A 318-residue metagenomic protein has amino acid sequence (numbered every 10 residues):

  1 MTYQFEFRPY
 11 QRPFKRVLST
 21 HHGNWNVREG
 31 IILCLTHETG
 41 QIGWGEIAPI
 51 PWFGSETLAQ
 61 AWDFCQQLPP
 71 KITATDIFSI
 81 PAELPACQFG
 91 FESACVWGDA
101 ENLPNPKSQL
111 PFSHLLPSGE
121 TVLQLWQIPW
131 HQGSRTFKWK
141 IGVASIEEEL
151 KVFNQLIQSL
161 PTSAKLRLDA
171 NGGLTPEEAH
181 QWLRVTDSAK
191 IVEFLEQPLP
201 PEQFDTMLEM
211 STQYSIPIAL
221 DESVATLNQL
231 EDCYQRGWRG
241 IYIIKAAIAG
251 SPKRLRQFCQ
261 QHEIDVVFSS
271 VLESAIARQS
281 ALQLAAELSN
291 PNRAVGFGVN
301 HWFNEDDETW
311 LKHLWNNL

Functional and structural regions predicted by a protein language model:
M1-L166, N171-G173, E177-H180, E308-L318: N-terminal capping/lid subdomain adjacent to the active-site entrance of alpha/beta enzymes
G45, R167-D169, E196, L220 (+2 more regions): General beta-strand structural signal in soluble alpha/beta enzymes
Q67, Q203-E209, Q213-P217, V224-L318: Shared catalytic-loop signature of beta/alpha-barrel
I77-A94, R184, V192-E196, P201 (+1 more regions): A short, flexible N-terminal coil/short beta segment enriched in small residues
L115-P117, T136-I146, K165-G172, K190-Q203 (+2 more regions): Catalytic beta/alpha-barrel core
W126, L150-I157, A179-R184, F204-L208 (+2 more regions): Generic structural signal for well-ordered alpha-helices, preferentially at hydrophobic/aromatic core positions
W130, D187-S188, Y234-Q235: Non-catalytic positions within long, well-ordered alpha-helices that form the structural scaffold/packing of enzyme
S159-A164, D187-V192, Q213-I216, S289-N290: Short helix-capping segments at alpha-helix termini
